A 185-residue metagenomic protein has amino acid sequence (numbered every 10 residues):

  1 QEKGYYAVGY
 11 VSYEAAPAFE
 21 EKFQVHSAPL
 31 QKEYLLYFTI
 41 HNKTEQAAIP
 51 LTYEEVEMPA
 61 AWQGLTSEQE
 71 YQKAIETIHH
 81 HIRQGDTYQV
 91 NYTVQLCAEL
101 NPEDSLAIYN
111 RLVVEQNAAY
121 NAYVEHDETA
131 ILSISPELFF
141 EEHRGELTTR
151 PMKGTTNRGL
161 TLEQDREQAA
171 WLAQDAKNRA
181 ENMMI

Functional and structural regions predicted by a protein language model:
Q1-I185: Extended alpha-helical targeting/anchoring segments, especially N-terminal organellar/secretory targeting helices
